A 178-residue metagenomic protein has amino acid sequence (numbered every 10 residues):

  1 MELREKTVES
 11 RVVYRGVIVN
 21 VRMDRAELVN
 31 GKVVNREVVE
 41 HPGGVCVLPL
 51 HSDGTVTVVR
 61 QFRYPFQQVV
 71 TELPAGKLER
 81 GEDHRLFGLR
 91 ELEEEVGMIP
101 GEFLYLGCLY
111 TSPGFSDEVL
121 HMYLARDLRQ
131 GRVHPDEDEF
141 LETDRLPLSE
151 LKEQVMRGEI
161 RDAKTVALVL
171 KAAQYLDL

Functional and structural regions predicted by a protein language model:
M1-R11: A short, amphipathic edge element
E9-C46, S52: Acidic, metal-coordinating catalytic segment for phosphate/diphosphate chemistry, firing primarily on the Nudix
V21-M23, N35, V59, L73 (+1 more regions): Hydrophobic residues on conserved beta-strands that form the core of alpha/beta folds
V34, G43-C46, H51, K77-A163: Unchanged
G44-Q68, E72: A glycine-rich, hydrophobic loop/mini-helix early in the fold
Q174-L178: Generic C-terminal helix-cap and adjacent flexible tail
